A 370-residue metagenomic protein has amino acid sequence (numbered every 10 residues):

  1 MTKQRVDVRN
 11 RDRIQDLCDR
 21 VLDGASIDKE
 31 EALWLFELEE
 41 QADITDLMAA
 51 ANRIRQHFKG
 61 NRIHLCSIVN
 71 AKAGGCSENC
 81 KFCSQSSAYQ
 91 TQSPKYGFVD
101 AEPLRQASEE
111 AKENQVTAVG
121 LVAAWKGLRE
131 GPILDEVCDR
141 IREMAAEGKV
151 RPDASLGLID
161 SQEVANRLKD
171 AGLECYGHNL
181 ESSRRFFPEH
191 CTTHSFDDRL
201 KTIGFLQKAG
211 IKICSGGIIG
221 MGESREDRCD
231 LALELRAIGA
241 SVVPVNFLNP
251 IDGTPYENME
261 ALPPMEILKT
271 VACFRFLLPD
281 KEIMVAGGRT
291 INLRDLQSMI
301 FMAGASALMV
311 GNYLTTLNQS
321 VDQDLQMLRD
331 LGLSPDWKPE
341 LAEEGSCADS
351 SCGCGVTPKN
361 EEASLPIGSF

Functional and structural regions predicted by a protein language model:
M1-E40, R236-F370: Auxiliary Fe-S-binding modules of radical SAM enzymes
G24, A51, C80, H178 (+4 more regions): Conserved, mostly hydrophobic/aromatic
D46-Y89, Y96-G120: N-terminal pre-triad scaffold of radical SAM enzymes
A88-T202, K212-I219, S241-N246: Core AdoMet radical
A107, E136-R140, M144, V164 (+5 more regions): A general structural detector for well-ordered alpha-helical segments in enzyme core domains, enriched
D160-L168, G222-E234, I291-M302: Catalytic cores of alpha/beta
K212, G216-G217, E226-C229, R236: Conserved mixed alpha/beta catalytic, RNA-binding, or beta-rich assembly cores of soluble enzyme, regulatory
